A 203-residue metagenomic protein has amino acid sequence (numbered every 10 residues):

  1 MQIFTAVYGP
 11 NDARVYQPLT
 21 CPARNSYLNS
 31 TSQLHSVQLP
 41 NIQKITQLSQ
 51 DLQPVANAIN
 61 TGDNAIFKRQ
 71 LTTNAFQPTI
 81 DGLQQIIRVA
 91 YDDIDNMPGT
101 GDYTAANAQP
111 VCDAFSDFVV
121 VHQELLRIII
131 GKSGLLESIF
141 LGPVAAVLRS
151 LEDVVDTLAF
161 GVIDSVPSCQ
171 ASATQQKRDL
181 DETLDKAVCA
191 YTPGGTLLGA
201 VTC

Functional and structural regions predicted by a protein language model:
F4, Y8-G9, V15-C203: Mature, structured extracellular domains of secreted fungal proteins
